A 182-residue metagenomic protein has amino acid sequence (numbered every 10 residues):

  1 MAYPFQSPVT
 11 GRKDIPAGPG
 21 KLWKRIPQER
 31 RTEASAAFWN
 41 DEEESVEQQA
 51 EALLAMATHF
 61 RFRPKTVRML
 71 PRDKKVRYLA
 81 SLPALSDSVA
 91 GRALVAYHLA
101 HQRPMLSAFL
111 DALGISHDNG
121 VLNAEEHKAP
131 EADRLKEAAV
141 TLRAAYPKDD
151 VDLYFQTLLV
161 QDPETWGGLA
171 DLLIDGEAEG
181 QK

Functional and structural regions predicted by a protein language model:
M1-A2, K182: Initiator methionine at the very start of the polypeptide chain
A2-S45: Charged, amphipathic alpha-helical stretches
I15, L22-K24, V95, D118 (+2 more regions): Intrinsically disordered, low-complexity, compositionally biased regions/tails
A36-D162: Acidic, low-complexity, intrinsically disordered interaction modules
L159-V160, D171-I174: Short amphipathic alpha-helical surface patches that mediate protein-protein
T165-L169: Long amphipathic alpha-helical scaffold segments
L173-K182: Short, charged, intrinsically disordered terminal tails
